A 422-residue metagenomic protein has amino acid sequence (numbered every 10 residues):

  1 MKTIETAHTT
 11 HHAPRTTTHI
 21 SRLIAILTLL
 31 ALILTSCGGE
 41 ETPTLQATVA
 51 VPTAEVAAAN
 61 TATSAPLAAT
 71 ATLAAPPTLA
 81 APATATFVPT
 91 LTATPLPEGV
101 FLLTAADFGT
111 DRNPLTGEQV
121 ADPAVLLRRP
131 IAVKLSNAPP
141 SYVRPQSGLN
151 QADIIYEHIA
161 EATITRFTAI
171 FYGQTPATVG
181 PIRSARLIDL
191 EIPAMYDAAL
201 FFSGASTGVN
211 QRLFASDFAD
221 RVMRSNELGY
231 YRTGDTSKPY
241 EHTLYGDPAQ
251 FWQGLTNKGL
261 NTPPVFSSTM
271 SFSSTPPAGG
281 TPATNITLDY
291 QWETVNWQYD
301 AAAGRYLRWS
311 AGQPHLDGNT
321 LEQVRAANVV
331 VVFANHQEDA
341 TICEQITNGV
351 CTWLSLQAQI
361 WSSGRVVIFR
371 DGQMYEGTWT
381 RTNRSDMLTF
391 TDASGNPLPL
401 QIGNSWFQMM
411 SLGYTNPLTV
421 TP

Functional and structural regions predicted by a protein language model:
K2-H8, P14-T35: Sec-dependent bacterial lipoprotein signal peptides
T9-A13, I20, T42, V56 (+4 more regions): Short linear motifs in intrinsically disordered/low-complexity regions
T16, T28-L32, C37-T110, D122-P123 (+1 more regions): Ser/Thr-rich, Proline-interspersed low-complexity disordered segments
P95-L103, G109-A152, E161-P422: A surface/extracellular/periplasmic glyco- and lipid-processing/surface-interacting theme
H158: Change "in soluble alpha/beta enzymes" to "in soluble alpha/beta proteins
